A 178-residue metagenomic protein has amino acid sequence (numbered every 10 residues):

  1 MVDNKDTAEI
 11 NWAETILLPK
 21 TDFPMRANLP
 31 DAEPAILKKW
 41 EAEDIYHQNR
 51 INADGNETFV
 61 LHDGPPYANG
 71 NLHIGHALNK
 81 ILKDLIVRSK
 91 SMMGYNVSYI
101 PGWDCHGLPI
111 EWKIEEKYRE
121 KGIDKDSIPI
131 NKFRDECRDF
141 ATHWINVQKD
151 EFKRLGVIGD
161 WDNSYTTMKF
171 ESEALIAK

Functional and structural regions predicted by a protein language model:
V2-K178: N-terminal, positively charged nucleic-acid-binding surface of large information/translation enzymes
